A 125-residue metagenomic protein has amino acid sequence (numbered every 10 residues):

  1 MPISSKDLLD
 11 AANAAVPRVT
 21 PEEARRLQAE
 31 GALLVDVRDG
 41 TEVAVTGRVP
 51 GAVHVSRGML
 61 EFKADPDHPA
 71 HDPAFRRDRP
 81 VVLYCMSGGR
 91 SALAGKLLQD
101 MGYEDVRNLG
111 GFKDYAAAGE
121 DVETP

Functional and structural regions predicted by a protein language model:
M1-A32, G40-P80, G89-P125: Rhodanese-like catalytic fold shared by cysteine-dependent sulfurtransferases and DSP/PTP-type phosphatases
V35: Active-site flanking residues adjacent to catalytic metal/cofactor-binding acidic residues
Y84: Short, surface-exposed ligand- or partner-binding patches at beta-edge/loop junctions that are enriched in aromatics
